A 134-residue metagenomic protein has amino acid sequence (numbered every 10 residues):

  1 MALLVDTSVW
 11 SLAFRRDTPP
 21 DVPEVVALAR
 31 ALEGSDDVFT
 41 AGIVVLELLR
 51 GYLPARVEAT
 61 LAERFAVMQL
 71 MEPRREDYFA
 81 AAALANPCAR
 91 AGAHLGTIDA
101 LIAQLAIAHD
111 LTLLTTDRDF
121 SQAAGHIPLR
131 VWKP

Functional and structural regions predicted by a protein language model:
M1-T40, R50-E63: Short, well-structured N-terminal submotif of metal-dependent ribonuclease cores
A2, A103, I107-P134: Acidic, PIN/NYN-like endoribonuclease modules and their adjacent C-terminal/linker elements
V5-D6, T40-A41, H94-G96, D117-R118 (+1 more regions): Histidine- and aromatic-rich ligand-binding microenvironments
D6-T7, L48, A81, A106: Generic structural signal for small/hydrophobic residues in well-ordered secondary structure, especially within
W10, V45-L48, F120-S121: A generic structural signal for short hydrophobic patches within well-formed alpha-helices
V25, V45, E58-L61, Y78-A81 (+1 more regions): A general structural signal for well-ordered alpha-helical segments in protein cores
F39, M71, R130-W132: General small-molecule cofactor/ligand-binding pocket signal
Q69-T116: Active-site neighborhoods of divalent-metal-dependent phosphate/nucleic-acid chemistry enzymes
